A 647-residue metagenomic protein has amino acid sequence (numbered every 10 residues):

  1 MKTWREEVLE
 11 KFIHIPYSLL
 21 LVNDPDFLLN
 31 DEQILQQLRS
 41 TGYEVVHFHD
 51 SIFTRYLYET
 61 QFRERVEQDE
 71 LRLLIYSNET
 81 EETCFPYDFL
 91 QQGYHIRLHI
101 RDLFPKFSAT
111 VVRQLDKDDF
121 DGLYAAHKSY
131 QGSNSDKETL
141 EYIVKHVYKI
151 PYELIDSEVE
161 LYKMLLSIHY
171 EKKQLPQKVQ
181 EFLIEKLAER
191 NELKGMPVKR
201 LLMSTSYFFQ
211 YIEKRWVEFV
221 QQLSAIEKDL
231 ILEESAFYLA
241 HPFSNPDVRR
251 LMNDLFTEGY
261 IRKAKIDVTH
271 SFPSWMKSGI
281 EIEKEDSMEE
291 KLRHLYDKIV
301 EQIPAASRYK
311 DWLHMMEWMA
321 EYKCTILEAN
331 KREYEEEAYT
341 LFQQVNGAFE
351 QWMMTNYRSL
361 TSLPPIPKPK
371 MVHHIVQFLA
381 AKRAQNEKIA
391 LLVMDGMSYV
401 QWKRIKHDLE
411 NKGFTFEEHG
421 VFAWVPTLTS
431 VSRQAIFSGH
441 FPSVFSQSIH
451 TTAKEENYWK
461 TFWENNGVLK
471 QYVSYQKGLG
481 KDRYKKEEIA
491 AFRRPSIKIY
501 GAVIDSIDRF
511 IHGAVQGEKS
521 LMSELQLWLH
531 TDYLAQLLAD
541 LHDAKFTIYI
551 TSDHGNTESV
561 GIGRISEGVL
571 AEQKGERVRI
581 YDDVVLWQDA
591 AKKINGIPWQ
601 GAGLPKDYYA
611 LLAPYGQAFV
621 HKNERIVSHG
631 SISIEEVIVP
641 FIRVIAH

Functional and structural regions predicted by a protein language model:
M1-K388, G396-I548, S552-H647: …; additionally, a secondary subgroup of soluble metalloenzymes is captured
V393: Core catalytic machinery and nucleic-acid-binding channels of phosphodiester-processing enzymes
